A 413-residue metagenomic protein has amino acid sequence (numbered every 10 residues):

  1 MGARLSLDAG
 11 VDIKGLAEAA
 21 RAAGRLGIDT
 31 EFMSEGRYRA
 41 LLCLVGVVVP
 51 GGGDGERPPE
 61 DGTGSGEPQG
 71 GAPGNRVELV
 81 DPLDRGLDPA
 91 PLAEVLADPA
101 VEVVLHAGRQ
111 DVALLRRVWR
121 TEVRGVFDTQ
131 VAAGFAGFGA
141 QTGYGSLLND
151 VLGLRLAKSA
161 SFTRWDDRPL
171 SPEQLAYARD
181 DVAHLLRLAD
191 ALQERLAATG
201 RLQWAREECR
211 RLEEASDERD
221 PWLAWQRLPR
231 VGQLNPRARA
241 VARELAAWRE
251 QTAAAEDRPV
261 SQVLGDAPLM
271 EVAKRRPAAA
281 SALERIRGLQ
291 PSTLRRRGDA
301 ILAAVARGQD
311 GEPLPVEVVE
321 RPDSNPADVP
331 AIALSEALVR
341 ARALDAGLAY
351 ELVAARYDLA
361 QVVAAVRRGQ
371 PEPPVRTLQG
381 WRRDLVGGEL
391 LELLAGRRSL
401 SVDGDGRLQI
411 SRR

Functional and structural regions predicted by a protein language model:
M1-L26, T30, G53: N-terminal accessory regions of nucleic-acid-interacting proteins
R4-S6, G46-G53, P73-L186, Q193 (+1 more regions): Active-site-proximal helix-loop-helix substrate-binding element of RNase H-like nuclease domains
I28, C43-G46: Residues that scaffold, gate, or flank divalent-cation-dependent active/transport sites
R37-A40: Short glycine/proline-enriched turns and hinge-like loops at secondary-structure junctions
G51-N75: Intrinsically disordered, low-complexity terminal tails and inter-domain linkers enriched for S/T/G/P/D/E
P172, V182, L188, L192-R413: Accessory DNA-binding and partner-docking regions appended to nucleic-acid-acting proteins, especially the terminal
